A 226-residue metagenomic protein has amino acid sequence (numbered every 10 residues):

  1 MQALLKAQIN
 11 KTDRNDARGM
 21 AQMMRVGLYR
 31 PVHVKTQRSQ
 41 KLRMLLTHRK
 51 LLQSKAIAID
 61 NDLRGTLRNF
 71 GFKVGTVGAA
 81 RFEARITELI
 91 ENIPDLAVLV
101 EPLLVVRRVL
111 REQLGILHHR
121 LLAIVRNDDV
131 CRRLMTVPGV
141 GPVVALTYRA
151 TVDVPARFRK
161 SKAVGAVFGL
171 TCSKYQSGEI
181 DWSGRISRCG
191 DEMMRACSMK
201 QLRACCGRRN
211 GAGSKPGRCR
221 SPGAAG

Functional and structural regions predicted by a protein language model:
M1-G226: A detector of single, family-specific signature residues that are central to catalytic or substrate-handling motifs
